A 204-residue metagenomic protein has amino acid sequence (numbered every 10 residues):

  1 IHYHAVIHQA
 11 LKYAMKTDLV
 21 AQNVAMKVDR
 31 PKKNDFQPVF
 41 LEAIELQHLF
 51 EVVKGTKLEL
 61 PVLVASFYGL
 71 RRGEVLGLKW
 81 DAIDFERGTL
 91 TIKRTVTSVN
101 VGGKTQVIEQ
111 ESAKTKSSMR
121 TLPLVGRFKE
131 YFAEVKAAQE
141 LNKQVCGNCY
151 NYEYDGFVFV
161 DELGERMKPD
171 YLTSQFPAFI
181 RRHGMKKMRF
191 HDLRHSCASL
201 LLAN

Functional and structural regions predicted by a protein language model:
I1, K16-Q22, M26-W80, F85-E86 (+5 more regions): Basic, Lys/Arg- and aromatic-enriched nucleic-acid-binding interface segment
I1-L19, V24, D35, R166-Y171 (+2 more regions): N-terminal core-binding DNA-recognition domain of tyrosine site-specific recombinases/integrases
A5, K12, K16, W80 (+3 more regions): Residue-level detection of the helix-turn-helix DNA-binding "recognition helix"
A5, Q9, I44, G126 (+4 more regions): Generic recognition of well-ordered alpha-helical segments within structured catalytic/regulatory domains
H48-V52, T56, E86-T89, K93-V158 (+1 more regions): Basic, alpha-helical nucleic-acid-contacting "clamp/cap" segments
E51-L58, Y68, L122, A138-N148 (+1 more regions): Short, basic (Lys/Arg/His-rich) helix/loop patches that form interaction surfaces in the mid-to-C-terminal regions
S66, K79-W80, R87, R94 (+5 more regions): Active-site proximal loops enriched in glycine and acidic residues that flank catalytic Cys/His/Asp and coordinate
A82-T89, K187, N204: Short, polar N-cap/turn motifs at the start of nucleic acid-interacting alpha helices
